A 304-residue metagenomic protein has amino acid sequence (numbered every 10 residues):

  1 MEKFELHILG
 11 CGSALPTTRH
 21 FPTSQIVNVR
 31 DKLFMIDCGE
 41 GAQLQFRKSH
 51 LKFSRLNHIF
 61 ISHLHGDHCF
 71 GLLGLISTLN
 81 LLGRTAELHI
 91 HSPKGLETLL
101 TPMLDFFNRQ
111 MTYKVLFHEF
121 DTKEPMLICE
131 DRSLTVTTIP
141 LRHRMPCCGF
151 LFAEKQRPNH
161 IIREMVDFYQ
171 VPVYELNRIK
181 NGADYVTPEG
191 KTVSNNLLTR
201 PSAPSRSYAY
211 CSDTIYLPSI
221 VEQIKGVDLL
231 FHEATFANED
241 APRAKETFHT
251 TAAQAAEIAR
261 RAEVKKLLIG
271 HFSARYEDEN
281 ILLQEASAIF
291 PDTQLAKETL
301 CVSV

Functional and structural regions predicted by a protein language model:
M1-S49, T85-E87, F150-F152, R200-C211 (+1 more regions): Conserved beta-strand hairpin/beta-sheet module of binuclear metal-dependent hydrolase folds, prominently
H7, H91, L116-D121, T137-I139 (+1 more regions): General small-molecule cofactor/ligand-binding pocket signal
I36-G39, L56-L64, P93, A209-T214 (+3 more regions): Active-site neighborhood of phospho(di)ester-bond hydrolases with catalytic His/Asp-centered motifs
E40-H91, E119-D121: Active-site metal-binding motif and surrounding structural segment of the metallo-beta-lactamase
L72-T78, M103, E277-E285: Metal-dependent catalytic neighborhoods of phosphoester/phosphodiester hydrolases
R84-L88, P93-D121: Active-site neighborhood of divalent metal-dependent phosphoester bond hydrolases
T122-E124, Y216-V304: Binuclear metal-ion centers of metallo-dependent hydrolases, dominated by the metallo-beta-lactamase
C129-Y210, T214-Q223, L229-F231: Active-site-proximal loop/helix segment associated with metal-binding centers of metalloenzymes
